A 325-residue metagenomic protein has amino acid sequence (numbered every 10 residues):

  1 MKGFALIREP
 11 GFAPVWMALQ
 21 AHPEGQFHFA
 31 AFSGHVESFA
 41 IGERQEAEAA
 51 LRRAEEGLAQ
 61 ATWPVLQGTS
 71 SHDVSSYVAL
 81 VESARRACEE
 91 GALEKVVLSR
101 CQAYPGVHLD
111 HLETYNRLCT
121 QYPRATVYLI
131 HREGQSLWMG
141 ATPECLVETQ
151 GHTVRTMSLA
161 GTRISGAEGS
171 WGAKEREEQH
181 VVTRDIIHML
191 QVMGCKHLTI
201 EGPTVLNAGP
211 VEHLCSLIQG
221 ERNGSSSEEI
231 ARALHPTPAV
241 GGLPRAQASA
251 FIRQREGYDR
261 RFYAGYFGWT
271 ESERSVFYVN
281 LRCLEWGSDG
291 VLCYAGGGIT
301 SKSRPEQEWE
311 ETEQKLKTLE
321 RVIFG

Functional and structural regions predicted by a protein language model:
M1-F4, R8-G11, Q20-G25, R100-V181 (+1 more regions): An anion-binding catalytic pocket shared by soluble metabolic enzymes
F12-A47, H108: N-terminal low-complexity or amphipathic/hydrophobic leaders
A40-R52, V276-W286: Structural signature of FAD isoalloxazine-binding scaffolds in flavoprotein oxidoreductases
R44-S75, A79-E82, P105, R155-Q254 (+1 more regions): Contiguous alpha-helical scaffold segments within structured protein domains that host functional hotspots
E133-Q135, P203-V211, Y266-W269: A glycine-rich phosphate-binding loop feature that marks nucleotide/adenosyl-phosphate handling sites
E221-G325: Conserved hydrophobic core element of enzyme catalytic domains
